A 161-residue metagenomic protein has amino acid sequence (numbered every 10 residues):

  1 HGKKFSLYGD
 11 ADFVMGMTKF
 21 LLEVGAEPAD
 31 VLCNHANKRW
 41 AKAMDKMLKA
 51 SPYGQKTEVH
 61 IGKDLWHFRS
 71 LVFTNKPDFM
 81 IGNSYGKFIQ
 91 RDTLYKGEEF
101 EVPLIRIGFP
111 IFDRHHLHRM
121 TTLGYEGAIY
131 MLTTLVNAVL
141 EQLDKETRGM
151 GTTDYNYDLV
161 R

Functional and structural regions predicted by a protein language model:
H1-R161: An N-terminal assembly and electron-transfer interface module characteristic of large anaerobic redox and radical
